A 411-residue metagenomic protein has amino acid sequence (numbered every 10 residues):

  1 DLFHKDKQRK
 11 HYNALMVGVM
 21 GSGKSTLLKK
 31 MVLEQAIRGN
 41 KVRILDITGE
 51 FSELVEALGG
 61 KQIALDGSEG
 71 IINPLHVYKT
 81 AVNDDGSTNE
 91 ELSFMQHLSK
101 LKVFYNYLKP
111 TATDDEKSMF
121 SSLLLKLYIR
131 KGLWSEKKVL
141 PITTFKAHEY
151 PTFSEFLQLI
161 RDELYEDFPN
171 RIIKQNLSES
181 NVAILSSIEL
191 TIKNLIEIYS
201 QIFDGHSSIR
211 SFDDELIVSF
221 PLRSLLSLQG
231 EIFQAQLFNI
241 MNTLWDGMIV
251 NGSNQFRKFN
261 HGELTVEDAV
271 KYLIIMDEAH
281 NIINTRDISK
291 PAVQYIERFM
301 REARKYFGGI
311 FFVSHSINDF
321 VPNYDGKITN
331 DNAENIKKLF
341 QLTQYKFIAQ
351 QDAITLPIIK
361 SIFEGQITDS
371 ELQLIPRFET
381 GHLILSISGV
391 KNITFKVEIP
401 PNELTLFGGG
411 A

Functional and structural regions predicted by a protein language model:
D1, I47-K61, L65, L75-G308 (+1 more regions): P-loop NTPase motor domains
L2-E34, G39-F51, Q62-G70, S224-Q373: Conserved P-loop NTPase motor cores
Q8, F212, R377-F378: A generic fold-level signal
N13, L216-I217, H382, T394: A residue-level signal for beta-strand positions that form part of recognition/binding surfaces within mature
G23, K79-V82, S227, T355 (+2 more regions): A broad, structure-centric signal for solvent-exposed, well-ordered loop/edge residues that line or flank functional
S87-V139, F320-A411: P-loop NTPase motor core of the ASCE superfamily
